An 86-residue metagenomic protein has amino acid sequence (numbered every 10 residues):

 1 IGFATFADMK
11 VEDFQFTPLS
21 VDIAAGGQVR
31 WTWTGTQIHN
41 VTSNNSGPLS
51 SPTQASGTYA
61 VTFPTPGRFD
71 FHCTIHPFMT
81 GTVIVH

Functional and structural regions predicted by a protein language model:
I1-H86: Extracytoplasmic copper-binding redox domains, predominantly the cupredoxin/blue-copper superfamily
